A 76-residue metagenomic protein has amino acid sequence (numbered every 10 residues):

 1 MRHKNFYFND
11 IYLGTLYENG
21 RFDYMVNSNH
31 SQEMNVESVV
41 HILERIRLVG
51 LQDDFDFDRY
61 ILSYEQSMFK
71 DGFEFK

Functional and structural regions predicted by a protein language model:
R2-H3, G50: Short N-terminal alpha-helical targeting/association segments
H3-N9: A short beta-strand micro-motif
I11-Y12, L16-K76: Acidic, low-complexity, intrinsically disordered interaction modules
